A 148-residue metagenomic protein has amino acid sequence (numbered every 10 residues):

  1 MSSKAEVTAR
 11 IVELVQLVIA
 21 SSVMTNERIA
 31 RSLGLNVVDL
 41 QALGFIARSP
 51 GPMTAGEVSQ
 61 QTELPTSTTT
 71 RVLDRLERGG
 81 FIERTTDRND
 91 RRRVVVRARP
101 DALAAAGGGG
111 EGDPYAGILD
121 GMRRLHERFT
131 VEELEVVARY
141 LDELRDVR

Functional and structural regions predicted by a protein language model:
M1, E127-R148: C-terminal regulatory/oligomerization modules of transcriptional regulators
M1-L33: N-terminal leader segment of winged-helix/HTH proteins
E13, L17, Q41, V136-R139 (+1 more regions): Amphipathic alpha-helical interaction segments
I19-S22, P50, H126, R145-R148: A structural signal for well-ordered alpha-helices, especially hydrophobic packing surfaces of coiled-coils
N26-L64: N-terminal helix-turn-helix DNA-binding core of bacterial DNA-binding proteins
D74-E135: Charged, amphipathic alpha-helical coiled-coil/dimerization segments
